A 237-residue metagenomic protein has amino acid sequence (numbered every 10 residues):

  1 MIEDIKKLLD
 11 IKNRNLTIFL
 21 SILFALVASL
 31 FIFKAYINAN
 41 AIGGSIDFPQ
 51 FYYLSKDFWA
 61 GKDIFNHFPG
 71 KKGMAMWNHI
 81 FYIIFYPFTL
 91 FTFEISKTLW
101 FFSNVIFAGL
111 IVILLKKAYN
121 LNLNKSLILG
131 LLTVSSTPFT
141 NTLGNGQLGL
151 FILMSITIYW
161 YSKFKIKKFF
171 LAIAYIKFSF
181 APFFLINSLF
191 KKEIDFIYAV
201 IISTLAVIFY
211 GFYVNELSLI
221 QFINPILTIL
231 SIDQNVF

Functional and structural regions predicted by a protein language model:
I2-I166, K191-F237: Primarily membrane-embedded glycan-assembly and transfer machineries that use lipid-linked glycans
K165-S188: Membrane-interface alpha helices of multi-pass inner-membrane proteins
